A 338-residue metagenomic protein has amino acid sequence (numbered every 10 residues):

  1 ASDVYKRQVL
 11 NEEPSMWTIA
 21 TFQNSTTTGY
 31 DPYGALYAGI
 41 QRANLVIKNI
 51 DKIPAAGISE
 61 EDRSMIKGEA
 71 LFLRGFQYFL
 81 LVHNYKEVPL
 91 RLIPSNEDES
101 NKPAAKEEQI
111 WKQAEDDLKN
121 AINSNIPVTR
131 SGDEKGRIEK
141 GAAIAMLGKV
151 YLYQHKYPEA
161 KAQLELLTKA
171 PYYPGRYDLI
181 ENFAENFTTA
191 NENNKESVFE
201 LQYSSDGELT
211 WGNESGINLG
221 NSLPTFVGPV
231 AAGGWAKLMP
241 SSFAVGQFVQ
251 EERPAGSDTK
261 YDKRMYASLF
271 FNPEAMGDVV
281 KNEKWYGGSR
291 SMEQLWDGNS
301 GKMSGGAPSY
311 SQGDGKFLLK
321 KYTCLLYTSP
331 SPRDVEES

Functional and structural regions predicted by a protein language model:
S2-V9, K119, N125, K140-K302: An aromatic- and glycine-enriched ligand-binding surface/loop that stacks and positions planar moieties
V9-Y85, E99-N101, A105-Q109, L118-G132 (+3 more regions): Conserved, well-structured interaction surfaces
V82-H83, P89, H155-K156: Short coil/turn linking the two alpha-helices of tandem helical-hairpin repeats
E87-P94, I122-D133, G175-F183: Glycine- and aromatic-rich loop/turn segments at beta-sheet edges
P94-N96, T168: Short edge-strand/loop segments of extracellular domains
E293-L295, S304, P308-S309, G313-G315 (+1 more regions): Low-complexity, intrinsically disordered segments with a bias for serine/threonine
